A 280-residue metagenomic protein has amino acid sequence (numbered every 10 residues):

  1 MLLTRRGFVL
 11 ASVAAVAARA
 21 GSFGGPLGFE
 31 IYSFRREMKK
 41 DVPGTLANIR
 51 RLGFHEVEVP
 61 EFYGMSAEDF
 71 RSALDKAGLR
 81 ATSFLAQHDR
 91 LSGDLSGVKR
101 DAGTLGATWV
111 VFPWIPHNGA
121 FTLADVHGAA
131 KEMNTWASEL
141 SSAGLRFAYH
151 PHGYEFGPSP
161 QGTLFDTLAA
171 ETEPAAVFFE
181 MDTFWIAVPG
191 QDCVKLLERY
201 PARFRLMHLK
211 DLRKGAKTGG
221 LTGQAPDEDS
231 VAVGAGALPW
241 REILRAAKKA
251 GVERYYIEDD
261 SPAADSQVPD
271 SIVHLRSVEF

Functional and structural regions predicted by a protein language model:
M1-V16: N-terminal secretory signal peptides and thylakoid transit peptides that target proteins across membranes
A17, F23, H55-E56, Y63 (+4 more regions): Active-site acidic/histidine proton-transfer and metal-coordination neighborhood in alpha/beta enzyme cores
S22-K40, T45, E56: Boundary/entry segment of secreted carbohydrate-active catalytic domains
F29, I49, V57, L74 (+5 more regions): Conserved, mostly hydrophobic/aromatic
F29-I31, V59, F112, Y149 (+3 more regions): Conserved beta-strand positions
R35-K39, E58-D69, Q87-D94, H117-F121 (+5 more regions): Acidic-and-aromatic substrate-binding clefts and catalytic sites of carbohydrate-active enzymes
E37-N48, S92-D101, P189-L196, W240: Short, acidic/polar
S142-A237: Acidic/histidine-rich catalytic cores of soluble enzymes
